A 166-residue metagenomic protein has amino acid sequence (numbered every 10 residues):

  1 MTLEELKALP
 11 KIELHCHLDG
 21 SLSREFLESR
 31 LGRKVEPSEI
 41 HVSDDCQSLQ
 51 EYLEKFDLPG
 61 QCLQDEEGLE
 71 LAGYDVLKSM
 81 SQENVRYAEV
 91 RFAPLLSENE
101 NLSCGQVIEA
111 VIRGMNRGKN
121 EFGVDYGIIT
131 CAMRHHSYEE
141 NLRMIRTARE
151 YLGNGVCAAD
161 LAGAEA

Functional and structural regions predicted by a protein language model:
M1-A166: Metal-cofactor-binding active-site regions of metalloenzymes
